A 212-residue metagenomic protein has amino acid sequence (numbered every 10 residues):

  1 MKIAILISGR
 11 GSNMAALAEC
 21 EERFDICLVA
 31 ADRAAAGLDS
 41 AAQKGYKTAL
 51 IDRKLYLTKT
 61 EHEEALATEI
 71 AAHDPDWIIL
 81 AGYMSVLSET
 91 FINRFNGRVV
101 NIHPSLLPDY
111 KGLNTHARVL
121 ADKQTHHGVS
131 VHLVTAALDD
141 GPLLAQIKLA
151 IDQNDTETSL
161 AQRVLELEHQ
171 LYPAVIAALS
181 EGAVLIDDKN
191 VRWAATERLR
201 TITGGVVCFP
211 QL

Functional and structural regions predicted by a protein language model:
M1-A36: N-terminal Rossmann-like dinucleotide-binding module
K2, D25-L28, K47, W77 (+2 more regions): Proline-centered loop/turn at the N-terminus of a beta-strand
S12-A15, L38-D39, E89, P173: Alpha-helical elements of the RecA-like P-loop NTPase motor core of helicases
C20, A81-A194: Donor/substrate-binding cores of folate-linked one-carbon enzymes
E21-D25, D32-D74: N-terminal glycine-/serine-/threonine-rich beta1-alpha1-beta2 phosphate-ribose binding loop of Rossmann-like
E63-F91: A glycine-rich beta-strand to alpha-helix segment that forms a phosphate/ribose-binding loop at ligand/cofactor sites
I186-L212: SAM-dependent methyltransferases
